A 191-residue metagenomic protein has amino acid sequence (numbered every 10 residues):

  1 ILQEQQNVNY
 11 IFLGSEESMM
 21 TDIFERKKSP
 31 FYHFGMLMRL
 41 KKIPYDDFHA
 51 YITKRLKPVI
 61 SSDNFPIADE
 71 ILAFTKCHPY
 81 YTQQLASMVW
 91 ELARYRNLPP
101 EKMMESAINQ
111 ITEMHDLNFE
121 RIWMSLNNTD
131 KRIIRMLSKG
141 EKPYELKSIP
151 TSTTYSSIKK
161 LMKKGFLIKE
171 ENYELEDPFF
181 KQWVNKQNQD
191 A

Functional and structural regions predicted by a protein language model:
I1-K28, F34, M38: Sensor-1/coupling segment of RecA-like P-loop NTPase cores
E16-S18, Y45, F180: Short, solvent-exposed loop/turn segments at secondary-structure junctions
D22-K76, R94-L98: Helix-loop-helix "sensor" segment of P-loop NTPases
I23-F24, I52, A86, V184-N188: Short, flexible helix/strand-to-coil boundary loops that buttress conserved ligand/catalytic motifs in alpha/beta
A68, E91-M114: Conserved C-terminal helix/linker of AAA+ ATPases
D69-F74, Y80-R94, R132-S138, K159: C-terminal helical "lid" of AAA+/P-loop NTPase domains
C77-H78, D177: Short loop-to-helix capping motifs
E113-A191: C-terminal leucine-rich, beta-strand-based interaction scaffolds used for sensing/assembly
